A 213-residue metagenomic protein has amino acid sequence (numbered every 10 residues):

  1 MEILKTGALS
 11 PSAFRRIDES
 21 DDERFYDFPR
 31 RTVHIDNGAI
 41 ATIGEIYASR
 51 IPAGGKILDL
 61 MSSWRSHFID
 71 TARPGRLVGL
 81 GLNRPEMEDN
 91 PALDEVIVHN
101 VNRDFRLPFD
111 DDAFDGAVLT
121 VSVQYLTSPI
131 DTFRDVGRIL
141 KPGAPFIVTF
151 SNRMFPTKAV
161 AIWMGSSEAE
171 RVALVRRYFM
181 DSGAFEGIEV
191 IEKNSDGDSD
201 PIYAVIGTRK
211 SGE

Functional and structural regions predicted by a protein language model:
E2-P52: Class I SAM-dependent methyltransferase Rossmann-like catalytic core, especially the SAM/SAH-binding loop
T42, S166-E189: Short alpha-helix
E45, S49-L107: Class I SAM-dependent methyltransferase SAM/SAH-binding core
D104-A117: A short acidic, Gly/Pro-enriched loop at the edge of an enzyme's catalytic core that lines a small-molecule cofactor
D115-I130: A short SAM/SAH-binding and catalytic strip from SAM-dependent methyltransferases
I130-P145: A short glycine-rich, Lys/Arg-flanked "PGG" loop and its adjoining helix->strand segment in the class I
P145-R176: Conserved class I S-adenosyl-L-methionine
S182-A184, E192-E213: Core SAM-dependent methyltransferase catalytic element
